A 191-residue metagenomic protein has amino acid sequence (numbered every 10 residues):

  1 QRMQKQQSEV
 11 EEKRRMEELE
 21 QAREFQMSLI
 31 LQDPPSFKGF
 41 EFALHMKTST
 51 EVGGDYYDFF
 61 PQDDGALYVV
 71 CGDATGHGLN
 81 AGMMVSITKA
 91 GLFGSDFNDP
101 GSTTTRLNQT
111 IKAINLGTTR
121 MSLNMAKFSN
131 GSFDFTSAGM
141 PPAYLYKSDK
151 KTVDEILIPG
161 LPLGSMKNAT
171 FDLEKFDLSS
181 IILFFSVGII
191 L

Functional and structural regions predicted by a protein language model:
Q1-M3: Juxtamembrane or sensor-core-proximal signal-transducing alpha helices that couple sensory domains to cytosolic
Q6-L183: … and, occasionally, acidic/histidine-rich disordered N-termini of signaling adaptors
I181-L183, V187-L191: Cationic, amphipathic, low-complexity alpha-helical segments enriched in hydrophobics plus arginine/proline
